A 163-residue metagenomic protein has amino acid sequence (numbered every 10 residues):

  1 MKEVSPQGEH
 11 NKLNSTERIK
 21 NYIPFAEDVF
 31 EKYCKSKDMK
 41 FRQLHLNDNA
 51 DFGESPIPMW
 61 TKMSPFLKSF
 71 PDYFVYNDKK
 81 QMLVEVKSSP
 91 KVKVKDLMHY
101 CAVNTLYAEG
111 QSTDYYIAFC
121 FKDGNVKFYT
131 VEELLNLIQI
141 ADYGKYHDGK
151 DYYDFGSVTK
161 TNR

Functional and structural regions predicted by a protein language model:
M1-K62: Acidic-basic catalytic patches of nuclease active cores, encompassing PD-(D/E)XK and other metal-cofactor nuclease
R42-H45, L83-E85, Y116-F119: A structural signal for short, well-ordered beta-strand segments and their strand-loop junctions that often border
D48-A50, K91, D123: Positions that flank functional sites
P65-P71: Glycine-rich, highly charged phosphate/nucleotide-binding loops
P71-P90: Conserved catalytic cores of phosphodiester-cleaving nucleases, focusing on short active-site segments
S88-E109: Mg2+/Mn2+-dependent nuclease catalytic core
N104-N136: Nucleic-acid nuclease catalytic cores
K127-R163: Intrinsically disordered, low-complexity terminal regions enriched in charged/polar residues
